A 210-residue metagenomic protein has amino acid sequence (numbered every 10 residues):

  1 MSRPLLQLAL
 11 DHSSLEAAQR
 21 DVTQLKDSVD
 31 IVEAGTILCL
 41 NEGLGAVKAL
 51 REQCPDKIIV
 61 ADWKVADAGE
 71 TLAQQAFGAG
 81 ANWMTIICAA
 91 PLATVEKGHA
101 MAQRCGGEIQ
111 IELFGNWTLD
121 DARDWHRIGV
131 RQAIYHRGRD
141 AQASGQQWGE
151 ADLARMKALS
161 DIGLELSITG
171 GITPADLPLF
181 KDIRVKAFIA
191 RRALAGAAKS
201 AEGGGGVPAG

Functional and structural regions predicted by a protein language model:
M1-E70, E202-G210: Conserved N-terminal beta1-alpha1 strand-loop-helix module at the mouth
S2-L6, A68-G163: Conserved anion-binding
A9-S13, G35-C39, K64-A68, A89 (+4 more regions): Active-site beta-loop-alpha junctions enriched in small/polar residues
S13-L25, D67-Q75, N116-D124, T173-P178: Short, acidic/polar
L25-S28, Q53, G78, R127 (+1 more regions): Alpha-helix termination/capping residues and helix-transition junctions
V32, M84, A133, F188-I189: Hydrophobic residues within beta-strands of alpha/beta enzymes
L40-K64, G98-G115, W148-P174, G206-G210: Alpha-helix-loop-beta-strand connector modules within alpha/beta enzyme cores
G98, G149, K181, A190-G210: C-terminal helical cap(s) of enzyme catalytic domains, especially alpha/beta-barrels
